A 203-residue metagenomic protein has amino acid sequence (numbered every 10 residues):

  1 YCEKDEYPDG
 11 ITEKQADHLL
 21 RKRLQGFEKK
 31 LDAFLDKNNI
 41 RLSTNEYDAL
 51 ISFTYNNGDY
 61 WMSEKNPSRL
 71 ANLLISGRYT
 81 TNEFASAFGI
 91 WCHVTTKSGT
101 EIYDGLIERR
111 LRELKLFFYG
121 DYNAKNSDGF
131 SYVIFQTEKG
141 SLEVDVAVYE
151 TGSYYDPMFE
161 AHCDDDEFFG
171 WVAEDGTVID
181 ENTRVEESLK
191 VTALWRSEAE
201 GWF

Functional and structural regions predicted by a protein language model:
Y1-C2, G140: Short connector loops/turns at beta-strand edges and beta->alpha or beta->beta junctions
E3-K37, T44-M62: Alpha-helical segment that forms one wall of the substrate-binding/catalytic cleft in peptidoglycan-active domains
L42-N45, G77-T81, R184-E187: Extracellular/periplasmic catalytic domains that process cell-envelope and extracellular macromolecules
Y47, P67, S188-K190: Extracellular structured ligand-interaction cores
F53, A87-W91, E174: Short acidic/histidine-centered micro-motifs embedded in hydrophobic/aromatic stretches that mark compact functional
D59-F130: Long, amphipathic alpha-helical surface segments
S127-F203: Secondary-structure capping and domain/repeat boundary segments
